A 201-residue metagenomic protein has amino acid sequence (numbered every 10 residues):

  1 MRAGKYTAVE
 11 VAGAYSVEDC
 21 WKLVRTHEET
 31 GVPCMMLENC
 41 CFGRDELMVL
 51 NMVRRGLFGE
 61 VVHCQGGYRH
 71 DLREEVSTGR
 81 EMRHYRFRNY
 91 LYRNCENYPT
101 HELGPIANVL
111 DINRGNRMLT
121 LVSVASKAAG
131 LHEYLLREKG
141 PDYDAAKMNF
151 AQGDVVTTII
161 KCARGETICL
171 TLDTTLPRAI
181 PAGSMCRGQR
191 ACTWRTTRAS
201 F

Functional and structural regions predicted by a protein language model:
M1-C41, G56: Beta-strand-loop-alpha-helix segment that lines the small-molecule cofactor/substrate pocket of alpha/beta enzymes
G13, C40-C41, Y68, V122-A128 (+3 more regions): Short, flexible loop/turn elements at secondary-structure junctions
E18, R44, P181: Residues that form or flank phosphate/diphosphate-binding pockets in enzymes that use nucleotide phosphates
T30-M35, C40-F150: Predominantly a Rossmann-like dinucleotide-binding segment in NAD(P)-dependent oxidoreductases
H63, T157-I159, M185: Conserved hydrophobic/aromatic beta-strand scaffold that supports enzyme active sites
A146-G153, A163-F201: NAD(P)-dinucleotide binding in Rossmann-like oxidoreductases
